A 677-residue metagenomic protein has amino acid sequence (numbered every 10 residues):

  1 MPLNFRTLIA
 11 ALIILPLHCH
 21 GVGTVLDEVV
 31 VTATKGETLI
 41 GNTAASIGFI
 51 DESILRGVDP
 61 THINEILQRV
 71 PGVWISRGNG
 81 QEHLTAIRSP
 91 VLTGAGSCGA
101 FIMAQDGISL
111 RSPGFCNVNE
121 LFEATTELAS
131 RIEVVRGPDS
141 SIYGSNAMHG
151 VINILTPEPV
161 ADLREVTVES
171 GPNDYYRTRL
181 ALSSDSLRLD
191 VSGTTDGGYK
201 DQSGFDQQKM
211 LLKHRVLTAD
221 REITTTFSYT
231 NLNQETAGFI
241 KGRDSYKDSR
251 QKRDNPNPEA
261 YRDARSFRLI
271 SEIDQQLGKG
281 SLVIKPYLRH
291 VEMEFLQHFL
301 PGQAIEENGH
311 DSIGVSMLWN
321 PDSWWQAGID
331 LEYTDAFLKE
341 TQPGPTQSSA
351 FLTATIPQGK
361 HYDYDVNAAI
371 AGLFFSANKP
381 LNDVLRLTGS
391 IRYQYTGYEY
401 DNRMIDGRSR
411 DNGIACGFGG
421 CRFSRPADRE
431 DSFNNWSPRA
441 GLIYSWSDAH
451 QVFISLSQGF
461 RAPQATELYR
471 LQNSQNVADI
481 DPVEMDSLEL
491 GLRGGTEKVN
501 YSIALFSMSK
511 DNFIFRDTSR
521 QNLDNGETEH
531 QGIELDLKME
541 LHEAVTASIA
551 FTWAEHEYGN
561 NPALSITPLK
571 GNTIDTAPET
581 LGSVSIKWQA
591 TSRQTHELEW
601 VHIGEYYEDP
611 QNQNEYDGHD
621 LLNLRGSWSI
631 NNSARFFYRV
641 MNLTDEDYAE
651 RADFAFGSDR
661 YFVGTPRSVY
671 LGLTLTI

Functional and structural regions predicted by a protein language model:
N64-I108: Extracytoplasmic beta-strand/coil segments of soluble accessory domains associated with Gram-negative outer-membrane
A100, P138-D139, G150-L182, D190-K200 (+1 more regions): Short strand-turn segments of transmembrane beta-barrel domains in outer membranes, especially the first one or two
I108-R136, L155-P157: Short acidic/polar hinge/loop motifs at secondary-structure boundaries that mediate gating or recognition
P172-T195, K200-A237, P258-S281, L288 (+4 more regions): Transmembrane beta-barrel wall of Gram-negative outer-membrane proteins
R179-L180, L282-Q297, S445, Q451-S457 (+3 more regions): Membrane-embedded beta-barrel scaffold of Gram-negative outer-membrane proteins
N320-D322, Q326, P380-L387, Y395-T396 (+5 more regions): Gram-negative outer-membrane beta-barrel transporters
D322-T334, Y364-S509, E540-H542, T552-E555 (+1 more regions): Structural signature of Gram-negative outer-membrane beta-barrels, strongest in the C-terminal barrel of TonB-dependent
F506, A547, H602-Y607, S627-I677: C-terminal beta-signal and adjacent terminal beta-strands/loops of Gram-negative outer-membrane beta-barrel proteins
